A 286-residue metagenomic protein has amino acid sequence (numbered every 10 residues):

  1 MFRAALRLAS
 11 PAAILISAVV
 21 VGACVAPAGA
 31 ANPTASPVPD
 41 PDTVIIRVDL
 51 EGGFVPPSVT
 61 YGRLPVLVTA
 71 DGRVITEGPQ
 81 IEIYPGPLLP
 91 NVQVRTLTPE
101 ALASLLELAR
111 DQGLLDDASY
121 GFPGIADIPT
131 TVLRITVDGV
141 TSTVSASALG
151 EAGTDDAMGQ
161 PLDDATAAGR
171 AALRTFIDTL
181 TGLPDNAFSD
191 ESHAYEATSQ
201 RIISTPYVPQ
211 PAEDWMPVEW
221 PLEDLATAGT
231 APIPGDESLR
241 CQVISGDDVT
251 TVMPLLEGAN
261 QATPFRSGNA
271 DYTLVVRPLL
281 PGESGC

Functional and structural regions predicted by a protein language model:
M1-I14: Bacterial N-terminal signal peptides that target proteins for export
S17-V19: N-terminal start and proteolytic maturation junction detector
V21-A23: C-terminal motif of bacterial Sec signal peptides marking the signal peptidase cleavage site
V25-P56, Q112-C286: Short, well-ordered, aromatic-rich surface patches in folded extracellular/luminal domains
A28-T96, Y195: Extracytoplasmic low-complexity, Pro/Thr/Ser/Ala/Gly-rich segments that lie immediately after a secretion/anchoring
V66-V68, L105, A109, L133: Short, structured motif recognition centered on aromatic/hydrophobic residues
A70-D71, T98-L102, I135-T141: A short, structured loop/turn motif at beta-sheet edges
L88-R110, A172: Long, charged/polar, surface-exposed segments that mediate recognition or autoinhibition
